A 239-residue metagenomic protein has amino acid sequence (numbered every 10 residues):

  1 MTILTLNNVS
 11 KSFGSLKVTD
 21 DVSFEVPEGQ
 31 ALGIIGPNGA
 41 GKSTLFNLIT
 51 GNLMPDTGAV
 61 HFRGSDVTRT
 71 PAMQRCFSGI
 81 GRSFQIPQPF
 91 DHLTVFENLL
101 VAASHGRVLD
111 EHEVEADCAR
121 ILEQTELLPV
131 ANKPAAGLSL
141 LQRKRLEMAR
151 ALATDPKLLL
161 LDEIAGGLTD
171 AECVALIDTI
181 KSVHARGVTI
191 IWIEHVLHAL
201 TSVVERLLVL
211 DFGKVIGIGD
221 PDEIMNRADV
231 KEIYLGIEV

Functional and structural regions predicted by a protein language model:
T2-V239: Glycine-rich phosphate-binding loops of nucleotide-dependent enzymes
